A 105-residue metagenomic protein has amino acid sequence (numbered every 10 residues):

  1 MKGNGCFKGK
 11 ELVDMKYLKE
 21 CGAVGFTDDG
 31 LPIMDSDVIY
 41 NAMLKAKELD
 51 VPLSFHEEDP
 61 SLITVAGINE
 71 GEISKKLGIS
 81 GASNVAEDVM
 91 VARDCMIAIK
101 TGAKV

Functional and structural regions predicted by a protein language model:
M1-K10: Metal-cofactor-binding active-site regions of metalloenzymes
K10-K104: Histidine/acidic residue-rich metal-binding segments in metalloenzymes
